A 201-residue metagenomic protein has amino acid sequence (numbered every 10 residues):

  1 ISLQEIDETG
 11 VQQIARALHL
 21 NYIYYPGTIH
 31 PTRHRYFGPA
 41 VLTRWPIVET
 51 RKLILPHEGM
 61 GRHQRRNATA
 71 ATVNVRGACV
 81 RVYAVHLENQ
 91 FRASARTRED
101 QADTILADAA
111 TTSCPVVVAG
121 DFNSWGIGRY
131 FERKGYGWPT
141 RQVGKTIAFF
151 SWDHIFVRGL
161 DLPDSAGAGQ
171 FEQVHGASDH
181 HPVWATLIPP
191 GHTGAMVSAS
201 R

Functional and structural regions predicted by a protein language model:
S2-A17, P31-T32, E99, D103 (+1 more regions): N-terminal, active-site-proximal structural segment of metallo-dependent hydrolase catalytic domains
S2-C79, G167-G169: Structured beta-strand-rich core segments of catalytic domains in phosphoester-bond hydrolases
Q4, V85, A119-D121: Active-site flanking residues adjacent to catalytic metal/cofactor-binding acidic residues
E8, N89, N123-S124: Short, glycine/acidic-enriched loop or turn micro-motifs at the edges of active sites
K52-G61, H86-R96: Surface-exposed cleft-lining segments at the edges of enzyme active sites
T72, A109-V117, F122-R201: Metal-dependent phosphoester-hydrolase catalytic domains
V80-H86: Aromatic- and acid-rich polysaccharide-binding/catalytic face of secreted or lumenal carbohydrate-active enzymes
R96-C114: A long, amphipathic alpha-helix that forms part of the scaffold/cap immediately adjacent to metal-dependent active
